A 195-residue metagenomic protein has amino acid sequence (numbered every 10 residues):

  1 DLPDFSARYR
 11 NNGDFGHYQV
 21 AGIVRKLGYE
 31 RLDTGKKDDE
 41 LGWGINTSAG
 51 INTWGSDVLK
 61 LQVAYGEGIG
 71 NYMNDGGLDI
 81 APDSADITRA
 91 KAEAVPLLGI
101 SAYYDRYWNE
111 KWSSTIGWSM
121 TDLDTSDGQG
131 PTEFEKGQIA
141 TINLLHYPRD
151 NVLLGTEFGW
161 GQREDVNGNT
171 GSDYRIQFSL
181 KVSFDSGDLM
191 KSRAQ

Functional and structural regions predicted by a protein language model:
P3-A7, W43-T47, L98-A102, Q138-I142 (+1 more regions): Hydrophobic, lipid-facing positions within transmembrane beta-strands of outer-membrane proteins
A7, G16-V20, L59-L61, S114-I116 (+3 more regions): Transmembrane beta-strands of outer-membrane beta-barrel proteins
N12-F134, M190-Q195: Detector for outer-membrane/organellar transmembrane beta-barrel domains, recognizing the amphipathic beta-strand
D14-G16, H146-N151, K181-D185: N-terminal/domain-start segments enriched in small and hydrophobic, helix-friendly residues, covering either
L98-I100, E110-S114, K136-A140, P148-T156 (+1 more regions): A short pocket-lining beta-strand/turn micro-motif at the edge of beta-sheets
F134, D165-G171: Solvent-exposed loop/turn segments connecting transmembrane beta-strands in outer-membrane beta-barrel proteins
G159-E164: A short, acidic, flexible beta-alpha connecting loop/helix-capping segment that sits on the rim of active
G171-Q195: Outer-membrane beta-barrel "beta-signal"
